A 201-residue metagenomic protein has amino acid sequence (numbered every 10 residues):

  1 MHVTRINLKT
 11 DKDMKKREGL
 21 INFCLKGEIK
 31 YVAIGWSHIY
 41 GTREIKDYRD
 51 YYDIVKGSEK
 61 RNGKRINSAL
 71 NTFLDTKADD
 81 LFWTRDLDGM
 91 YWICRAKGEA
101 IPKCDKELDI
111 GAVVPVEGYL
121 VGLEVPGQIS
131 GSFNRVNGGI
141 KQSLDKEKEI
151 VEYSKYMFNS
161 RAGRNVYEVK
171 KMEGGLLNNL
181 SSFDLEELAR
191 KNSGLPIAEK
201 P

Functional and structural regions predicted by a protein language model:
H2-K77, D86-D88, W92-P201: Mixed-charge (Asp/Glu-Lys/Arg
D80-L81: Structural motif
